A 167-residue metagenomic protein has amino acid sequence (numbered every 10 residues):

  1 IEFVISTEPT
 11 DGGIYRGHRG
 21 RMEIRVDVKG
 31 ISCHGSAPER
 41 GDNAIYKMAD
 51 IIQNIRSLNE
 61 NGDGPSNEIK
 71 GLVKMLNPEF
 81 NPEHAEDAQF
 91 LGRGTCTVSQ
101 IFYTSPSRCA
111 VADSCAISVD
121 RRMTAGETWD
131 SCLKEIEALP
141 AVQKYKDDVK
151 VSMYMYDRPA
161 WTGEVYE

Functional and structural regions predicted by a protein language model:
I1-V4: Contiguous, small/hydrophobic- and glycine-enriched helical/loop subdomains that border and often "cap" functional
P9, R16, E23-E167: Metal-dependent amide/peptide-bond hydrolase catalytic core, centered on the "pita-bread" metallohydrolase fold
